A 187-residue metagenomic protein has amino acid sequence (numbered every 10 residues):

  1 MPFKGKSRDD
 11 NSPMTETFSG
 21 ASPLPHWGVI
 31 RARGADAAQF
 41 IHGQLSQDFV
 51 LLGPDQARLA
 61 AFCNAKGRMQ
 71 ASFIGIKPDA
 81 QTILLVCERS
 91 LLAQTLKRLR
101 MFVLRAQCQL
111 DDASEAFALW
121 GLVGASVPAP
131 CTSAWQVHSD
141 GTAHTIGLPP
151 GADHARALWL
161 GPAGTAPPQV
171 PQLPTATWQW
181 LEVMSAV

Functional and structural regions predicted by a protein language model:
P2-V187: Basic, glycine/lysine-rich polyanion-binding surfaces/domains
